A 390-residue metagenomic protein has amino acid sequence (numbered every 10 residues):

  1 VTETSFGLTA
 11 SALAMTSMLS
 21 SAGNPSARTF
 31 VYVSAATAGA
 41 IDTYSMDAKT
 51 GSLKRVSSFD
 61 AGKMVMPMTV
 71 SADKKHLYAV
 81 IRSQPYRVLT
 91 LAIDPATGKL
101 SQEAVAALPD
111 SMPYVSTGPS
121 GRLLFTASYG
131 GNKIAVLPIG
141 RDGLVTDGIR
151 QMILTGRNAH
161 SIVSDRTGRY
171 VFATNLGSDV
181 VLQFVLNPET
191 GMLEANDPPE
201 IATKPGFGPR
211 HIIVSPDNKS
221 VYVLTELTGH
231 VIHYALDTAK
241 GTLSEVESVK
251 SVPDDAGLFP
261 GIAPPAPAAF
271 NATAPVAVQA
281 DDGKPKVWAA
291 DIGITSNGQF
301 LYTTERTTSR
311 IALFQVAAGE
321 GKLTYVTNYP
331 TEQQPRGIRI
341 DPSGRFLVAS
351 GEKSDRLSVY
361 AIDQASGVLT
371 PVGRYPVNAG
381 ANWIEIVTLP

Functional and structural regions predicted by a protein language model:
N24-A48: An edge-strand/N-cap motif at the start of beta-rich repeat modules
V33-T37, S71, A79-S83, G118 (+7 more regions): Conserved beta-strand positions in repeat-built beta-propeller and related beta-rich domains
A40-I41, P85-V88, N132-I134, D179-V181 (+3 more regions): Structural signal for beta-propeller blades
S45-G51, L91-G98, L137-L144, F184-L193 (+3 more regions): Short loop/turn segments immediately following beta-strands, especially the blade-tip and inter-blade linker loops
K54-D60, S101-A106, G148-I153, N196-A202 (+4 more regions): A short beta-strand motif characteristic of beta-propeller blades
R55-G121: Blade-loop segments of beta-propeller domains
G62-D73, L108-L123, M152-Y170, T203-S220 (+3 more regions): Beta-rich, blade/repeat-based domains predominating in secreted/periplasmic proteins but also intracellular
A173-V231: Loop-centered beta-sheet repeat module
